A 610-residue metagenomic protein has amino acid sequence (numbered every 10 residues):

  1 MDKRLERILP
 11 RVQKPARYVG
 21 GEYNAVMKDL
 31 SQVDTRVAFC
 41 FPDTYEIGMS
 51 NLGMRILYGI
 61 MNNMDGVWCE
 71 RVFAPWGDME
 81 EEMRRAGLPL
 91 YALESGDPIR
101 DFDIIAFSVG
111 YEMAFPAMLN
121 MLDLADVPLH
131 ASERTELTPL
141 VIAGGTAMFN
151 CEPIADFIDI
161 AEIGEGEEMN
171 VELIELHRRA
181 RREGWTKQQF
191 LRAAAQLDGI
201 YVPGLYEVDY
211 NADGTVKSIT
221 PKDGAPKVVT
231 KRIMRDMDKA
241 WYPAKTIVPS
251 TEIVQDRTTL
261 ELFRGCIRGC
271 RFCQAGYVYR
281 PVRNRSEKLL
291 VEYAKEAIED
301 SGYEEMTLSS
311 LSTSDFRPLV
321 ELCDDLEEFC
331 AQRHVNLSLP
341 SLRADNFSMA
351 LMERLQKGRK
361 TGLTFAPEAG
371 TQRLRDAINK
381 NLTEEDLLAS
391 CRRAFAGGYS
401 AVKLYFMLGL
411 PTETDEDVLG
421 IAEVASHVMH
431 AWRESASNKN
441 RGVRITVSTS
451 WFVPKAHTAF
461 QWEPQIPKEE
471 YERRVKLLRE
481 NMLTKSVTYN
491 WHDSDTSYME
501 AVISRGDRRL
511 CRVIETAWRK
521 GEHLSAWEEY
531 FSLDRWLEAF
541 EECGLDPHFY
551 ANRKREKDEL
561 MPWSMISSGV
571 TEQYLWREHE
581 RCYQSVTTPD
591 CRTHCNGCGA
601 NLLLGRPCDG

Functional and structural regions predicted by a protein language model:
M1-V33, V37-F39, L483-G610: Radical SAM enzyme core and accessory elements
E6-A38, Y45-E46, P203, D209-T259 (+2 more regions): N-terminal [4Fe-4S]-dependent radical SAM core
V37-D43, M61, V248-Q274, I298 (+2 more regions): N-terminal pre-triad scaffold of radical SAM enzymes
F39-C40, T44, M113, E296-K403 (+2 more regions): Conserved SAM/AdoMet-binding glycine-rich loop
N51, E252-K288, H594-G610: Canonical Radical SAM [4Fe-4S] cluster-binding loop centered on the CxxxCxxC motif and its immediate flanking residues
G66-D78: A short beta-strand-loop structural module common to alpha/beta enzyme folds
P75-P221, A456-D507, E515-E529: Glycine-rich beta-alpha loop elements in corrinoid/cobalamin-binding modules across cobalamin-dependent enzymes
A193-G204, L311-F316, P340-N346, G409 (+4 more regions): A glycine-rich phosphate-binding loop feature that marks nucleotide/adenosyl-phosphate handling sites
